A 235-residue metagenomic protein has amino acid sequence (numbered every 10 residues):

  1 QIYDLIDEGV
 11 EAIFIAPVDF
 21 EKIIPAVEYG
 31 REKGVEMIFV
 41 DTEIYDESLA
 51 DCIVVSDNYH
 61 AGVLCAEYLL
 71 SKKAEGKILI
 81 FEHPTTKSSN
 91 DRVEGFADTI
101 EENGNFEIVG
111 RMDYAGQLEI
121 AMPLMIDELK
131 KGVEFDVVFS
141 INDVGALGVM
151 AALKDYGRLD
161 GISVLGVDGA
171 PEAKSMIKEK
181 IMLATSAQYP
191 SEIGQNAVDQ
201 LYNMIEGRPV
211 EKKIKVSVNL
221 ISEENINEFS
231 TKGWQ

Functional and structural regions predicted by a protein language model:
I2-D7, A12-R31, F96, G110 (+1 more regions): Hydrophobic alpha-helical
E8-A12, E32-M37, A50, A74-K77 (+4 more regions): Loop/turn elements at helix/coil->beta-strand transitions in domains of secreted/extracellular proteins
P17-V18, T42, E82, N142 (+1 more regions): Short secondary-structure boundary segments
F20-H60, K77, T86, D168-L183 (+1 more regions): Flexible loop/hinge segments that line or gate small-molecule binding clefts
V54-I78, N90-D91, L118-M125, A170-A173 (+1 more regions): Hydrophobic alpha-helical segments within soluble ligand-binding/sensing domains
K77-E82, A97-E119: Short beta-strand elements in bilobed, periplasmic/extracellular small-molecule ligand-binding domains
F81-E82, T86-E94: Secondary-structure junction motif
T99-I100, Y189-Q235: Hinge/cleft segment of the Venus flytrap/periplasmic-binding protein
